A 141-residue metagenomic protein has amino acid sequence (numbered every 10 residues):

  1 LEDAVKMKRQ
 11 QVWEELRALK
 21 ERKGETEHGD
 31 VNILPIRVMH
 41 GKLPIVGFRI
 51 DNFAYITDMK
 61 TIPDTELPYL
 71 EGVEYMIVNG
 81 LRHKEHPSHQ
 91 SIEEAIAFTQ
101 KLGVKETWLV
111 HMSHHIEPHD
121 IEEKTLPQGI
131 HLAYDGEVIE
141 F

Functional and structural regions predicted by a protein language model:
E2: Ligand-binding beta-strand-loop-alpha-helix segment within the catalytic cores of soluble metabolic enzymes
V5-T65, D135-F141: Core dinuclear metal-dependent hydrolase active-site scaffold
R49-I56, I77-H86: Acidic/glycine-enriched edge-of-secondary-structure segments
P63-Y75, R82-F141: Binuclear metal-ion centers of metallo-dependent hydrolases, dominated by the metallo-beta-lactamase
